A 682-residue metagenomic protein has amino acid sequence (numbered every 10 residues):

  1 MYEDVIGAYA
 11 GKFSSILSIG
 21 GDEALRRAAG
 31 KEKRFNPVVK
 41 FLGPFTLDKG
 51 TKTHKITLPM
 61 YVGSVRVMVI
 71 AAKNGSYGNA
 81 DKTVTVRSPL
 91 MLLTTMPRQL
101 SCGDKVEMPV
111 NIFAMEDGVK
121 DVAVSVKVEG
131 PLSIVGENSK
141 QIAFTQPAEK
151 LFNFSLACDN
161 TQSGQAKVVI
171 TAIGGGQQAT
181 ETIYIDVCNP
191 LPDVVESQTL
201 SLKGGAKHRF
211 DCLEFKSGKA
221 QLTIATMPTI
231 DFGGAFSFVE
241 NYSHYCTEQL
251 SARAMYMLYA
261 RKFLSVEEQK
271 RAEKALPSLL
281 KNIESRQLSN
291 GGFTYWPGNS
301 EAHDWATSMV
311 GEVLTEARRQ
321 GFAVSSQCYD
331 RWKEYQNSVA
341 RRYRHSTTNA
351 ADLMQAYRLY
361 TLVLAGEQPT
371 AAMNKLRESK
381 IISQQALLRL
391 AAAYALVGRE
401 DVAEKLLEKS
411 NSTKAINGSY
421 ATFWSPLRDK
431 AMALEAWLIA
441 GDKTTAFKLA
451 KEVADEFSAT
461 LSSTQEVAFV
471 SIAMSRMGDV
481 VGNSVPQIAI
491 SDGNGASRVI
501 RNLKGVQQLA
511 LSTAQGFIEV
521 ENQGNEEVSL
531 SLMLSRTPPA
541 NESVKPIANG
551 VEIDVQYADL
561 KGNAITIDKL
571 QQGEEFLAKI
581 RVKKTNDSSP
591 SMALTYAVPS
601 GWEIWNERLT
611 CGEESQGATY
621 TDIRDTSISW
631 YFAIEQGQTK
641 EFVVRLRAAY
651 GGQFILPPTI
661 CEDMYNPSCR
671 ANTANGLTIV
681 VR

Functional and structural regions predicted by a protein language model:
M1-R682: C-terminal segments of large proteins
